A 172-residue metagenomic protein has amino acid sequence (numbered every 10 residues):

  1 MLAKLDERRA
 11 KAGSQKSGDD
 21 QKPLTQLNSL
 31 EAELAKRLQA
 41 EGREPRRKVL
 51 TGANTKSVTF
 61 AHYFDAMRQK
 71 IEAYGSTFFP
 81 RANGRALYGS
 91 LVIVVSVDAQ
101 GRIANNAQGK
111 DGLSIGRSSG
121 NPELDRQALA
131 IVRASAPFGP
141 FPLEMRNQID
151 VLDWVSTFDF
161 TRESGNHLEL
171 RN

Functional and structural regions predicted by a protein language model:
M1-K4: Cationic-aromatic interfacial patches
D6-N54, Q69-G75, D98-R117, R126-N172: Conserved "boundary/linchpin" sites in short secondary-structure elements
Q26, T59-Y63, M67, G120-L124: Short amphipathic alpha-helical segments
F79-G84, L143-E144: Surface-exposed patches in mature extracellular/periplasmic domains of secreted proteins
A86-V92: Short, small/polar residue-rich loop motifs at catalytic or cofactor-binding pockets
